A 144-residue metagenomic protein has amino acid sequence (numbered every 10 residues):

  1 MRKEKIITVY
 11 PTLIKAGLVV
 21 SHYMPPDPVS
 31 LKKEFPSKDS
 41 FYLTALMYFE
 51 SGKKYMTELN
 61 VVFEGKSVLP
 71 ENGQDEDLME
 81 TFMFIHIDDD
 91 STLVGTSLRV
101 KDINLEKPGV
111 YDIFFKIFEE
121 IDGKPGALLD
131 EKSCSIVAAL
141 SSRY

Functional and structural regions predicted by a protein language model:
M1-P36, S141-Y144: Short, compositionally biased P/S/T/A/G/V-rich stretches that sit at domain boundaries
V20-M56, L93-T96: Contiguous beta-strand segments within globular domains
S40-F41, Q74-D102: A beta-strand/beta-hairpin structural motif
A45-S51, F63-S67, V100-N104, E119-I121 (+1 more regions): Beta-strand elements of well-folded, non-transmembrane domains
K53-D75, F115-E119: Extended low-complexity, serine/threonine- and proline-enriched intrinsically disordered segments
N60, K101-I136: Internal, hydrophobic beta-strand segments that form the core of beta-sheet-rich folds
S67-M79, K124-S133: Local beta-strand/beta-hairpin segments that build beta-sheet-rich folds
E76, C134-R143: Short beta-strand edge segments in extracellular beta-sheet folds
